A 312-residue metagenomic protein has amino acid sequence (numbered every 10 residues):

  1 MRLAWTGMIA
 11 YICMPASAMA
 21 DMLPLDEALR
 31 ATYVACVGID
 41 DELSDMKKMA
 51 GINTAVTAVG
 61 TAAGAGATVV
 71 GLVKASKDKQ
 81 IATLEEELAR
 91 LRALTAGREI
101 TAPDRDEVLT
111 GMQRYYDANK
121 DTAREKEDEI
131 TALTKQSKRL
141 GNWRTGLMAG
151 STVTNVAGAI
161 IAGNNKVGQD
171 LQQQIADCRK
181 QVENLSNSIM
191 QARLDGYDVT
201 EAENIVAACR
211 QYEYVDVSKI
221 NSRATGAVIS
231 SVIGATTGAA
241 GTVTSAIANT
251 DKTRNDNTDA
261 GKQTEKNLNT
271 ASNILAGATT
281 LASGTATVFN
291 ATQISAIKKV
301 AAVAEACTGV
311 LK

Functional and structural regions predicted by a protein language model:
M1-L23: Classical Sec-dependent N-terminal signal peptides that target proteins to the secretory pathway
T6, K47, G51, K135-K138 (+3 more regions): Intrinsically disordered terminal tails
Y11, Y33-V34, A176, A207 (+1 more regions): Secreted/extracellular small peptides and ectodomain modules produced from precursors
P15-V69, V108-E129, L194, N204-S218: N-terminal targeting leaders of membrane proteins
E42-S44, A75-R98, I160-A192, N255-I274 (+1 more regions): Membrane-engaging insertion elements
K48-S76, Q136-V167, S218-D251, T264-T292: Membrane-active amphipathic alpha-helices enriched in small hydrophobic residues
E87-K126, Q174-E213: Charge-rich cytosolic interhelical loops and cytosolic tails of multi-pass membrane proteins
D117-M190: Long amphipathic alpha-helical segments with strong coiled-coil/leucine-zipper propensity
